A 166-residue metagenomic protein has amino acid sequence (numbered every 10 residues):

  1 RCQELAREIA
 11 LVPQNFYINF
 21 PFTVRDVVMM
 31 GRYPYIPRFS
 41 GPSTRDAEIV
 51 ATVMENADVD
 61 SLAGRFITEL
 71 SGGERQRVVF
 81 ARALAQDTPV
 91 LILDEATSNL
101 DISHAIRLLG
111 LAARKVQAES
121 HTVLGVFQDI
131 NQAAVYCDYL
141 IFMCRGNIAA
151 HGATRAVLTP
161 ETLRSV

Functional and structural regions predicted by a protein language model:
M29, T44-L62, D87: Conserved ABC ATPase "signature" region
F66-L70, E74: Conserved ABC ATPase signature
F80: Hydrophobic anchor residue at the start of the ABC signature
L91-E95: Catalytic Walker B motif of ABC-type/P-loop ATPase nucleotide-binding domains
F127-Q128: H-loop/switch region of ABC-family ATPase nucleotide-binding domains
H151-G152: ABC ATPase "signature
